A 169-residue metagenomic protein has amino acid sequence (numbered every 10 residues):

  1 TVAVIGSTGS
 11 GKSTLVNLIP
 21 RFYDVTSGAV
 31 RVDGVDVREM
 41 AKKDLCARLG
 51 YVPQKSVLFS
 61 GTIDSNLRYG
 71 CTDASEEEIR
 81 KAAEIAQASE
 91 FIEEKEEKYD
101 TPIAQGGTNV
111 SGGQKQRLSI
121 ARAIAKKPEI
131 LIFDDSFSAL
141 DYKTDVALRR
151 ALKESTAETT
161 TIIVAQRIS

Functional and structural regions predicted by a protein language model:
T1-S169: ABC-type nucleotide-binding domain
